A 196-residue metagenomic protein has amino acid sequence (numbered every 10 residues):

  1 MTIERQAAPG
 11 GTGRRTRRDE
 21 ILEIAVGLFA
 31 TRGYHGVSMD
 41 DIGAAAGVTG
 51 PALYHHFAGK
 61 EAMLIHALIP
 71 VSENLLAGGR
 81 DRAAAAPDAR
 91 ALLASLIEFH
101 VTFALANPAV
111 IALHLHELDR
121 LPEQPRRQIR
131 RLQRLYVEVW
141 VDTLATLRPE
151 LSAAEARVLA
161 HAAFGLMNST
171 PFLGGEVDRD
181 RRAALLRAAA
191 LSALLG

Functional and structural regions predicted by a protein language model:
M1-R5, T102, E138-T146, E150-A153 (+2 more regions): C-terminal peripheral helix-coil segments that are non-catalytic and often amphipathic
M1-T16, G27: N-terminal intrinsically disordered/low-complexity leader segments
R17-E20, I24-A62, H66: Helix-turn-helix
F29, L75, L93-I97, L113-H114 (+2 more regions): Short, structured motif recognition centered on aromatic/hydrophobic residues
I65-V71, H114: Alpha-helical DNA-contacting segments of helix-turn-helix folds
L76, E123-R148, R157-H161, A184: Amphipathic alpha-helical packing segments from all-alpha helical-bundle domains
D81-A106, L159: Hydrophobic alpha-helical connector segments
A104-Q124, F172: Amphipathic alpha-helical segments used for helix-helix packing
